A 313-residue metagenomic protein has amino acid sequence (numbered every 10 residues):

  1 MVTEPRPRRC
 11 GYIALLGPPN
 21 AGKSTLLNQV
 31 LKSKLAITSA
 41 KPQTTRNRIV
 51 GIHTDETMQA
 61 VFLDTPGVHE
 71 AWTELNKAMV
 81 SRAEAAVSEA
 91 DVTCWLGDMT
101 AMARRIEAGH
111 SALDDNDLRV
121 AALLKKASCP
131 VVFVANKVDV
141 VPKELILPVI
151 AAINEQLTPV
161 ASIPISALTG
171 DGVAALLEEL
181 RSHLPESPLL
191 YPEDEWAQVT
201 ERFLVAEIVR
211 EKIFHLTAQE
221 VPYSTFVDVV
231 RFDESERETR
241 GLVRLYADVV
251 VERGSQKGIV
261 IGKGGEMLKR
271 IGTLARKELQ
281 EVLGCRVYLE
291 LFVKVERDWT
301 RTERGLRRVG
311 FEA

Functional and structural regions predicted by a protein language model:
M1-V92, G97, A103-R104: Conserved G1/Walker A P-loop phosphate-binding module
A14, N28, N47, G51 (+13 more regions): Solvent-exposed alpha-helical segments within well-ordered globular domains of core cellular machineries
G22, G172, M267: Conserved glycine(s) of the Walker
S33, I52, E56, A86-T100 (+7 more regions): Conserved, well-folded catalytic cores of nucleic-acid-processing and energy-transducing macromolecular machines
T54-Q59, A78-S162, E234-T239: Conserved C-terminal guanine-recognition region of P-loop GTPase G domains, centered on the G4
H69-T73, M102-R105, V141-E144, D171-A175 (+3 more regions): Switch/connector loops and helix/strand junctions flanking conserved nucleotide-binding motifs in nucleotide-processing
C129-V132, D139-A197, E201: Canonical P-loop GTPase G-domain recognition
E201-A313: P-loop NTP-binding site
